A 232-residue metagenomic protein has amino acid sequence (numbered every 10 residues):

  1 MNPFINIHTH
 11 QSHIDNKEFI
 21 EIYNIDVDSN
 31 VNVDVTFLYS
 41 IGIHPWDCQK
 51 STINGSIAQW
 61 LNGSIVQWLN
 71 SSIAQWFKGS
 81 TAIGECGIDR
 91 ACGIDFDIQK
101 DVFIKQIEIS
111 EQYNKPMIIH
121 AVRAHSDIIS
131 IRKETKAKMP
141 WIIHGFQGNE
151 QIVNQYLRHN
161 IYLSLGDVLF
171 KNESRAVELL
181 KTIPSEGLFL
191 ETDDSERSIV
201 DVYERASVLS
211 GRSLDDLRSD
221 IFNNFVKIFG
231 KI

Functional and structural regions predicted by a protein language model:
M1-I232: Mid-domain alpha/beta scaffold segments of enzyme catalytic cores
